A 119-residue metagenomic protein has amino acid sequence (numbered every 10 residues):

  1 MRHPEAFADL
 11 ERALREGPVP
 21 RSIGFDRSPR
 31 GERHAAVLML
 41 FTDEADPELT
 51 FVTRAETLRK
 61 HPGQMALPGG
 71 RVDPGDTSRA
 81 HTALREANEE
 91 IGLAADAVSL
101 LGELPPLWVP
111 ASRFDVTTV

Functional and structural regions predicted by a protein language model:
M1-L67, R71-T118: N-terminal leader/linker segments that precede catalytic domains of diphosphate-processing enzymes
